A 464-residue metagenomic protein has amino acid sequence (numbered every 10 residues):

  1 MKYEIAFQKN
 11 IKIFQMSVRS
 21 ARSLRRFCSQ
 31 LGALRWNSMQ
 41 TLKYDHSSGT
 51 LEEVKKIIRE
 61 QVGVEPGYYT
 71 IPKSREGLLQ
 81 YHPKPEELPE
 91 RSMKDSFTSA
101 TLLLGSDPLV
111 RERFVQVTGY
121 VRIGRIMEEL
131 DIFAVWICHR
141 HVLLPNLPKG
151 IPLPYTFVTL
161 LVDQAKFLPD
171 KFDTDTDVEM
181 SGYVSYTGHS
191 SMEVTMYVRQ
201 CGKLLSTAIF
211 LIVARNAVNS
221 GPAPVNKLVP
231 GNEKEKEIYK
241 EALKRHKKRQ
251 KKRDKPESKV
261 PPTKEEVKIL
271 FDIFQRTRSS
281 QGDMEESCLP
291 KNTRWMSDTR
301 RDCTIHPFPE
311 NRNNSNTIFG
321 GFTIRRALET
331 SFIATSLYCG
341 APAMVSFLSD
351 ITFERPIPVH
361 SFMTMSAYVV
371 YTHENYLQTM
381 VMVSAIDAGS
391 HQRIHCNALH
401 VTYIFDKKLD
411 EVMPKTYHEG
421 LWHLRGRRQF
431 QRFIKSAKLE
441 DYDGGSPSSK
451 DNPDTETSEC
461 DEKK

Functional and structural regions predicted by a protein language model:
M1-K56: N-terminal mitochondrial targeting presequence
G32, W36-L78, K171-T176, Y183-P262 (+2 more regions): HotDog/MaoC-like acyl-thioester-processing domains
R91-D107, D298-P309: Short amphipathic
G119, I123, H139-L160, K171-D173 (+2 more regions): Single-stranded nucleic-acid-binding OB-fold domains
V121-P152, F319-A343: Active-site helix/loop of acyl-thioester processing domains in fatty-acid/polyketide metabolism, spanning hotdog-fold
L147-E179, A341-T364: A cross-kingdom feature marking solvent-exposed beta-strand/loop segments within repeated, beta-rich binding/scaffold
K252-S297: Extended repeat-based solenoid scaffolds, especially LRR ectodomains and other repeat-derived architectures
N314, F322-S331, A343-N375: C-terminal, well-structured subdomains that either form a transmembrane helix-short loop-helix hairpin in multi-pass
